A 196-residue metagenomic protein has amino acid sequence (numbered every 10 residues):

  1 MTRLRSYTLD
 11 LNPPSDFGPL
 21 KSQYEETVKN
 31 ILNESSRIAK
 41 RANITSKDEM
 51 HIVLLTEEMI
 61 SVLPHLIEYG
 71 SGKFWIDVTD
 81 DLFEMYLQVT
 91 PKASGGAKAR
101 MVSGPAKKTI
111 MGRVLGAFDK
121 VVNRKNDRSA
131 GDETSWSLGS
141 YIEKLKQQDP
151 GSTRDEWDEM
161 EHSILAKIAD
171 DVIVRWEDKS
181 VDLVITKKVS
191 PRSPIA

Functional and structural regions predicted by a protein language model:
T2-F17, P64-A196: Conserved beta-strand-loop-beta-strand hairpin that lines the nucleotide-binding pocket of ATP/GTP-utilizing enzymes
R5-I44: Helix-loop-beta hinge of the Bergerat
Y24-I31, H51, W157, E161: Phosphate/oxyanion-binding active-site loops and adjacent basic polyanion-contact surfaces
S35-I60, K144-D155: Conserved short strand/loop->alpha-helix "switch" segment adjacent to the catalytic nucleotide/phosphoryl-transfer site
